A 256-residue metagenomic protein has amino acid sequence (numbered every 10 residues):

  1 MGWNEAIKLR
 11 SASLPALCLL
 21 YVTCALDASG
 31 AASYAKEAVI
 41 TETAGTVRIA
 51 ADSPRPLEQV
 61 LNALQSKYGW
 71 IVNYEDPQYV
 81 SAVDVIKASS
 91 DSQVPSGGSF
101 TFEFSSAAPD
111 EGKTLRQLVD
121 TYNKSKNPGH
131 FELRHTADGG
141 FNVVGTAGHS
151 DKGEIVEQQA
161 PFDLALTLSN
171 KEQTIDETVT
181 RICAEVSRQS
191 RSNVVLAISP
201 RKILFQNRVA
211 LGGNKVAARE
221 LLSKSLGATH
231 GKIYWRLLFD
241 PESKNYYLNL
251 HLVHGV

Functional and structural regions predicted by a protein language model:
M1-V256: N-terminal targeting/assembly segments of extracytoplasmic apparatus and virion spike/baseplate proteins
